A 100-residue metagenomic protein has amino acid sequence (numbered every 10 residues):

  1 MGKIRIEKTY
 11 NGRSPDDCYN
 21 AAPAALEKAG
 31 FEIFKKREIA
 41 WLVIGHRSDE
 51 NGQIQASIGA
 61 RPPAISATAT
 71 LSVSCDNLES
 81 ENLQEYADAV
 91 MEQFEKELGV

Functional and structural regions predicted by a protein language model:
M1-V100: Ser/Thr-rich, low-complexity intrinsically disordered terminal regions
